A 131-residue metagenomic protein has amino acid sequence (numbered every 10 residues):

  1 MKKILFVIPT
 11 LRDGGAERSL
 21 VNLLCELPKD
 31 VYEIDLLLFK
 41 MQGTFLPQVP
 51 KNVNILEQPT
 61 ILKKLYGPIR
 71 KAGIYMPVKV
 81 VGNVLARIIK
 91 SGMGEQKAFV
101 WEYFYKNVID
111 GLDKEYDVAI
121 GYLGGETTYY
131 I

Functional and structural regions predicted by a protein language model:
M1-L5: Extreme N-terminal starter segment of soluble prokaryotic enzymes
V7-D13, D30-G92: N-terminal strand-loop element at the rim of the active site of nucleotide-sugar-dependent glycosyltransferases
E17-N22: A conserved mid-protein helix/loop that constitutes part of the nucleotide-sugar donor-binding site
L24, P28-K29: Gly/Ala-rich phosphate-binding loop of Rossmann-like dinucleotide-binding domains, activating on the conserved
E33-D35, Y116-A119: Short active-site oxyanion
V49, G111-L112: Structural alpha-helical scaffold elements that stabilize or flank donor/cofactor-binding regions in carbohydrate
M93-D110, V118-I131: An aromatic- and histidine-rich active-site surface loop
